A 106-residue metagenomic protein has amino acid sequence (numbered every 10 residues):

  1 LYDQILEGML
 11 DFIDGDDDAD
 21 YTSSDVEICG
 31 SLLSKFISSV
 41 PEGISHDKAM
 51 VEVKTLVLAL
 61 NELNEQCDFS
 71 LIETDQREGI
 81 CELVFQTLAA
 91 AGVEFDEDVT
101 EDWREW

Functional and structural regions predicted by a protein language model:
L1-P41: Short terminal alpha-helical segments
L1-Q4, A49-V53, R104: Short intrinsically disordered, low-complexity coil segments enriched in acidic
G8, F12-D16, S39, G43 (+4 more regions): Surface-exposed polar/charged interaction patches
D17-D25, P41-K48, F69-I72, Q76: Non-transmembrane, amphipathic alpha-helical segments
E27, S34, K54-N61, E78 (+2 more regions): Generic structural signal for well-ordered, non-transmembrane alpha-helical segments in soluble/cytosolic regions
G30, M50-V53, E97-E101: Short, well-structured alpha-helical segments
L33-L63: Mature extracytoplasmic domains of secretory-pathway proteins
C67-W106: Amphipathic alpha-helical binding modules
